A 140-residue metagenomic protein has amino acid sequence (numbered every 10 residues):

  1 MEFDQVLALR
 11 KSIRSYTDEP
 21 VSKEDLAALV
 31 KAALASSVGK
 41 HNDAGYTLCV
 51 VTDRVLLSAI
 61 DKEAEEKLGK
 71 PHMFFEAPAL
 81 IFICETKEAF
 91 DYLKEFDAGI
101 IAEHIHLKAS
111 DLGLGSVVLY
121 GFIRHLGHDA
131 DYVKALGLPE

Functional and structural regions predicted by a protein language model:
M1-A79: N-terminal amphipathic, basic helical "cap/leader" segment at the start of enzyme domains
I13, T86-F90: A short, flexible beta-alpha/helix-coil linker loop
L26, E63, D129-D131, L136-G137: Residue-level signature of transmembrane alpha-helix interfaces in integral membrane proteins
A33-L34, I81, A89-V133: Small-aliphatic-rich amphipathic alpha-helix that forms the alpha element of a beta-alpha
G39-H41, F90, E140: Short glycine/serine/proline-enriched coil/turn segments at secondary-structure junctions
V51-R54, C84-T86, G121-F122: Histidine- and/or cysteine-centered catalytic micro-motif in compact active-site loops
P71-F74, Y132-E140: A glycine-rich helix N-cap at a beta->alpha junction
E76-A79, L114, E140: Short coil/turn connectors at secondary-structure junctions
